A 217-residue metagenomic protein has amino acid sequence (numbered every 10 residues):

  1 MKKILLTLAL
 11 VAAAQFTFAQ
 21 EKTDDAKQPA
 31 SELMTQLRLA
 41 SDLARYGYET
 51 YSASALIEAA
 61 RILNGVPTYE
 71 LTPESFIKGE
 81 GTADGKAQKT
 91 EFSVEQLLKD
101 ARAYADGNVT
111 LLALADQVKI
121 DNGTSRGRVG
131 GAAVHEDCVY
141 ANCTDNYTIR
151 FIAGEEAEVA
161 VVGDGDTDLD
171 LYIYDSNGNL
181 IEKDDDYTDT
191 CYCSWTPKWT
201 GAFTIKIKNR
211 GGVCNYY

Functional and structural regions predicted by a protein language model:
I4-A13: Sec-dependent N-terminal signal peptides
A13-A14, I62: Single-residue recognition of alpha-helix boundary sites
Q15-A19: Sec/Tat signal peptide C-region and signal peptidase I cleavage site
Q20-D100: Alpha-helical, heptad-rich or low-complexity scaffold/stalk segments that mediate oligomerization or tethering
T50, G130, V134-Y216: Acidic, Ser/Thr/Pro-rich low-complexity intrinsically disordered segments
L63-V66, E70, I77-G79, A83-T148 (+1 more regions): Non-catalytic extracellular/lumenal accessory regions of secreted precursors
